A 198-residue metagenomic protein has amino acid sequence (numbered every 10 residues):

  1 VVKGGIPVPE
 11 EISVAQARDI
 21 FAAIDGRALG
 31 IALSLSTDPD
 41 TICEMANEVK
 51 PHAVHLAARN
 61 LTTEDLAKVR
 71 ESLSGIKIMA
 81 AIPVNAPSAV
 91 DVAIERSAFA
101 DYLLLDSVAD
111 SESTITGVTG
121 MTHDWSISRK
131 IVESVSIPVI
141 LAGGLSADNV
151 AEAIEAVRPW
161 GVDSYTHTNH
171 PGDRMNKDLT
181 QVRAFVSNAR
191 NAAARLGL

Functional and structural regions predicted by a protein language model:
V1, L56, L105: Short beta-strand and adjacent tight-turn residues that come in two discontinuous sequence segments and form the edges
V1-A15: Glycine-rich, proline-tolerant flexible connector loops at the mouths of alpha/beta enzymes
K3, L35, P83: Cofactor-binding loop segments of dinucleotide-utilizing enzymes, especially the Rossmann-like FAD- and NAD(P)+-binding
K3-G5, R59, V108: Short, ordered loop/turn segments at secondary-structure junctions
P7, A32, E44, L56 (+3 more regions): Short, flexible active-site loop motifs that bind/organize anionic cofactors or intermediates
V8, T37-D38, L61, N85: Glycine-/small-residue-rich active-site loops that bind phosphorylated ligands and cofactors
A17, F21-A23, L61-T166, G172 (+1 more regions): Short loop-to-alpha-helix "cap/lid" segments that border enzyme active sites across diverse enzyme classes
A23-H55: Active-site beta->alpha loop and helix N-cap motifs at the rims of alpha/beta catalytic domains
